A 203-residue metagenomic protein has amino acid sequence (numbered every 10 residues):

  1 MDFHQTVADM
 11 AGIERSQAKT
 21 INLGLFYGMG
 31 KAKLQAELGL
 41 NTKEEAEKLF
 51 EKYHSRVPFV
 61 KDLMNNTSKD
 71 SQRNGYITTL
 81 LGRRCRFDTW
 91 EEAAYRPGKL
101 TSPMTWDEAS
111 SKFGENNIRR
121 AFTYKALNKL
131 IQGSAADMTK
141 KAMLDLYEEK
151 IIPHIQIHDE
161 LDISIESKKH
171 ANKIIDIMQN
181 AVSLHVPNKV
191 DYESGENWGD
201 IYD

Functional and structural regions predicted by a protein language model:
M1-D203: Conserved catalytic core of nucleotide polymerization and phosphodiester-bond processing enzymes
